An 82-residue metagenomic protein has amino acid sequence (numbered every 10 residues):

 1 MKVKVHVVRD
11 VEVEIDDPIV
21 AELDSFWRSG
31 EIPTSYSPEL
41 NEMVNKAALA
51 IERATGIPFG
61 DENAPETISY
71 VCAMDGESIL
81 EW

Functional and structural regions predicted by a protein language model:
K2-I32: N-terminal acidic leader/helix
E22-W82: Acidic, low-complexity intrinsically disordered segments
